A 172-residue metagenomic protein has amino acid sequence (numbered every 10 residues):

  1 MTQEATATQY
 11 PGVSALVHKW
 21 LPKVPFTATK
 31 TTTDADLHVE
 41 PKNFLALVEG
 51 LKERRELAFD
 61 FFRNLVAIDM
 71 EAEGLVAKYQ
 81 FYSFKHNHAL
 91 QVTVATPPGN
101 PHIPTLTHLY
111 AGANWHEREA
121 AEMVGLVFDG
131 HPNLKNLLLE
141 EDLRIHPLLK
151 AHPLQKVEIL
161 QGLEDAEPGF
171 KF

Functional and structural regions predicted by a protein language model:
M1-F172: Terminal low-complexity/charged segments
